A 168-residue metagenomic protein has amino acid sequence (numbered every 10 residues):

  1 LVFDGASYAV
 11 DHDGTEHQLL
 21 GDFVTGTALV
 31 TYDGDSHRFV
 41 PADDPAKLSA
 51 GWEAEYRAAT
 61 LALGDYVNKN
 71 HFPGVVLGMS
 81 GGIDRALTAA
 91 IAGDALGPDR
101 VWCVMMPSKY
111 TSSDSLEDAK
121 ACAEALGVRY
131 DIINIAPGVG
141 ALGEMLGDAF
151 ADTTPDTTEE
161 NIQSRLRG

Functional and structural regions predicted by a protein language model:
L1-T60: C-terminal beta-strand edge segments of enzyme domains
V2, A54, A58-A62, I83 (+6 more regions): Generic recognition of stable, solvent-exposed alpha-helical segments in well-folded globular domains
V2, Y8-A9, E16-H17, L29 (+4 more regions): Structured core elements
F23, A62, Y66-N70, A95 (+3 more regions): Change "in soluble alpha/beta enzymes" to "in soluble alpha/beta proteins
V24-T31, R100-T158, S164: A conserved beta-strand->alpha-helix junction
P41-A50, F72-L77, V104, D152-T157: Glycine- and acidic
A54-V76: Phosphate/ATP-binding catalytic cores across multiple sugar-kinase/actin-like superfamilies, primarily ASKHA
P73-M79, I83-K120: ATP-dependent adenylation/pyrophosphate-handling site
